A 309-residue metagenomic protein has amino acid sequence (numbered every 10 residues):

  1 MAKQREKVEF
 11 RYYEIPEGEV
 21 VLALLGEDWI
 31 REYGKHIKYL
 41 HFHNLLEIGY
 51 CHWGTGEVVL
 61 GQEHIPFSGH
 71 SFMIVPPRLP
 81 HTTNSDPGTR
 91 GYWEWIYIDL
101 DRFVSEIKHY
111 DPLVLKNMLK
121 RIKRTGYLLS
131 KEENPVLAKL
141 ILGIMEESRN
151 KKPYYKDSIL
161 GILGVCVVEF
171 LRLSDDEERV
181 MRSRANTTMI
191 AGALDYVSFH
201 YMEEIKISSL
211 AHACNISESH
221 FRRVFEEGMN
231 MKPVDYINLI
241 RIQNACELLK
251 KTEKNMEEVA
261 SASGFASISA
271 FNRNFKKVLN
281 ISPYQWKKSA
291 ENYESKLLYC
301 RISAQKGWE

Functional and structural regions predicted by a protein language model:
M1-F72, L79, P87, P112-V114 (+2 more regions): Generic protein-terminus/edge-of-domain signal
A2-I30, P80-R149, V168-D176: A hydrophobic/aromatic-rich effector-binding and dimerization subdomain of bacterial HTH-type transcriptional regulators
E47, Y154, S158, K232 (+1 more regions): Amphipathic alpha-helical recognition patches that constitute DNA-binding helices
V58, W93, L137, I141-M145 (+5 more regions): Hydrophobic alpha-helical core bundles mediating ligand binding, dimerization, or RNAP-core interactions
F72, G91-W93, H200: Structural motif
N134-A138, L160-L163, R179-I205, S209-C214 (+3 more regions): A short, Lys/Arg-enriched amphipathic alpha-helix from helix-turn-helix/homeodomain DNA-binding modules
K152-Y155, E177-R182: Hydrophobic/aromatic-rich alpha-helical bundle segments in the mid-to-C-terminal region
E169-S174, Y196-I242, K254, E258-S289: Basic/polar phosphate-binding segments, predominantly the helix-turn-helix DNA-binding elements of transcriptional
